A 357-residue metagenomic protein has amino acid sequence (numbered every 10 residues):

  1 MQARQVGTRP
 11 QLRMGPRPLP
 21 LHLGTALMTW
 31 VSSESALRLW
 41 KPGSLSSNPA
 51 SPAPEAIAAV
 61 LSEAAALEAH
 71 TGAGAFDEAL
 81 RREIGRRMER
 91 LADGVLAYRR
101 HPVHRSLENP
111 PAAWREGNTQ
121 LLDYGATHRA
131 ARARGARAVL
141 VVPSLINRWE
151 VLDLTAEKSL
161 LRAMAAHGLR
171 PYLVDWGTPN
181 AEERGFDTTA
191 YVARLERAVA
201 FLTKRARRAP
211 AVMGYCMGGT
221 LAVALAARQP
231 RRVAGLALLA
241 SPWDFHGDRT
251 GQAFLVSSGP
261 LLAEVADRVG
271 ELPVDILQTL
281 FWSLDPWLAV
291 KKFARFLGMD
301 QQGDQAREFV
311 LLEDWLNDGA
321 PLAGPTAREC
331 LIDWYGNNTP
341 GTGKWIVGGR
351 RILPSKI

Functional and structural regions predicted by a protein language model:
Q2-E68, K204, R208, L221-P325: Alpha/beta-hydrolase-fold enzymes
G15-Q120, N338, T342: Membrane-anchoring hydrophobic helices of lipid-metabolizing enzymes
G85-Q120, A126-H128, G303-I357: Alpha/beta-hydrolase fold catalytic core
A97-H101, S106-N180: Short, surface-exposed "cap/lid" segments of acyl-processing enzymes
K158, E182-E183, L297, T342-I352: Active-site-adjacent structural elements in folded domains
E183-G185, R249: Conserved catalytic-core motifs of eukaryotic protein kinase domains, centered on the activation segment
G185-K204: Alpha/beta-hydrolase active-site loop
M213-G218, A222: Gly/Ala-rich beta-loop-alpha elbow adjacent to hydrolase catalytic centers
